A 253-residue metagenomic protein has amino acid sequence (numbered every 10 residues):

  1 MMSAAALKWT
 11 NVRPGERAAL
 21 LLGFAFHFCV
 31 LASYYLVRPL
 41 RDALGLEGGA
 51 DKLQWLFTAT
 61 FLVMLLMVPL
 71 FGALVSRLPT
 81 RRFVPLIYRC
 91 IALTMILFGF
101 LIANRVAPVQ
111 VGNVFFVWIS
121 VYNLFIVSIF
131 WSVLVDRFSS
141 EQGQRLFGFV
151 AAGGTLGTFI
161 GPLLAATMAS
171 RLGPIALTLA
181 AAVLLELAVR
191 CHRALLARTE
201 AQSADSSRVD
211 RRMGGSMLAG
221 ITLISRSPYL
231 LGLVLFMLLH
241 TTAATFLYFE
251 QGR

Functional and structural regions predicted by a protein language model:
M2-P14, S203-L231: Juxtamembrane intracellular "pre-TM" segments in multi-pass secondary transporters
A5-V63, P228-R253: Helix-loop boundary and gating motifs at the non-cytosolic
F28, A107-I126: Hydrophobic core of transmembrane alpha-helices in multi-pass small-molecule transporters, especially MFS/SLC-type
L56-L66, Q144-A165, H240: Glycine-rich segments within core transmembrane alpha-helices of 12-TM secondary carriers
L65-L78, G99-N104, S132, T155-A181 (+1 more regions): Transmembrane alpha-helix termini and helix-breaking/packing motifs in multi-pass membrane transporters
Y88-M95, I175-A194: Symmetry-related core transmembrane helices of the 12-TM Major Facilitator Superfamily/SLC fold
R89-P108: C-terminal ends and interior cores of transmembrane alpha-helices in multi-pass membrane transporters/permeases
L124-S139: Intracellular juxtamembrane helix-capping segments at the cytosolic ends of symmetry-related transmembrane helices
